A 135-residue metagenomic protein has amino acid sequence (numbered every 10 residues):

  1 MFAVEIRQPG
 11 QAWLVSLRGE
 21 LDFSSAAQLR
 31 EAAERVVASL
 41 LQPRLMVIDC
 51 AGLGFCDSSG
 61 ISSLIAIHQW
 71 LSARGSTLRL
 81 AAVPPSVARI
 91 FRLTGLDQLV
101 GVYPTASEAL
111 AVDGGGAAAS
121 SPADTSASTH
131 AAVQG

Functional and structural regions predicted by a protein language model:
M1-A3, Q11, G75, L99-V100: A generic structural signal for alpha->beta connector loops
F2-E31, C50: STAS-typified acidic loop motif
A3, D97-L110: A short, terminal or domain-edge coil/loop segment
R7, A81, Y103: General small-molecule cofactor/ligand-binding pocket signal
Q11, P85, S107: Residues that form or immediately flank small-molecule/cofactor binding pockets and catalytic motifs
Q11-A12, T77-L78, G114: Long, contiguous secondary-structure blocks with strong helical propensity
F23-V100: Amphipathic alpha-helical interaction surfaces in cytosolic regulatory modules
P104-G135: A charged, well-structured terminal subsegment
